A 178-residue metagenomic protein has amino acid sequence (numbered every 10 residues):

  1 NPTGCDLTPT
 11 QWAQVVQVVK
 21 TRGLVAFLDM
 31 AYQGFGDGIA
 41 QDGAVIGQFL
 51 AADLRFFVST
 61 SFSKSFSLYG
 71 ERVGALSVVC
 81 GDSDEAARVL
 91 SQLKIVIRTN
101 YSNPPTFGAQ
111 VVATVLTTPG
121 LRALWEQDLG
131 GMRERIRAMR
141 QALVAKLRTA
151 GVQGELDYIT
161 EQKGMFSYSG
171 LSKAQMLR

Functional and structural regions predicted by a protein language model:
N1-F35: Active-site phosphate-binding strand-loop segment of PLP-dependent enzymes
C5, G34-G43, I95-S102: Alpha-helical subdomain
T8, V19, I39-D42, A52 (+5 more regions): Active-site-proximal structural scaffolding
W12, D42-I46, L90, R140: Amphipathic alpha-helical segments in well-structured domains
Q14-V16, G43-F56: Short, electropositive alpha-helical surface patch
A51-E126: Conserved core segment of the aminotransferase class I/II
L124-L177: Conserved PLP-binding catalytic core of the aspartate aminotransferase-like
